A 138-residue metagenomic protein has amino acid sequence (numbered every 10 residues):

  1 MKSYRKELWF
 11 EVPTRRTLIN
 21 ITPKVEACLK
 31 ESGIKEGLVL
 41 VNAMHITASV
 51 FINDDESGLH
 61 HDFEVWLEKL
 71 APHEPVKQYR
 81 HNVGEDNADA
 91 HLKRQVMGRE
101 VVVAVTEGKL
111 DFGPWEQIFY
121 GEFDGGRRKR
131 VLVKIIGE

Functional and structural regions predicted by a protein language model:
M1-E138: Active-site histidine-anchored catalytic micro-motif
